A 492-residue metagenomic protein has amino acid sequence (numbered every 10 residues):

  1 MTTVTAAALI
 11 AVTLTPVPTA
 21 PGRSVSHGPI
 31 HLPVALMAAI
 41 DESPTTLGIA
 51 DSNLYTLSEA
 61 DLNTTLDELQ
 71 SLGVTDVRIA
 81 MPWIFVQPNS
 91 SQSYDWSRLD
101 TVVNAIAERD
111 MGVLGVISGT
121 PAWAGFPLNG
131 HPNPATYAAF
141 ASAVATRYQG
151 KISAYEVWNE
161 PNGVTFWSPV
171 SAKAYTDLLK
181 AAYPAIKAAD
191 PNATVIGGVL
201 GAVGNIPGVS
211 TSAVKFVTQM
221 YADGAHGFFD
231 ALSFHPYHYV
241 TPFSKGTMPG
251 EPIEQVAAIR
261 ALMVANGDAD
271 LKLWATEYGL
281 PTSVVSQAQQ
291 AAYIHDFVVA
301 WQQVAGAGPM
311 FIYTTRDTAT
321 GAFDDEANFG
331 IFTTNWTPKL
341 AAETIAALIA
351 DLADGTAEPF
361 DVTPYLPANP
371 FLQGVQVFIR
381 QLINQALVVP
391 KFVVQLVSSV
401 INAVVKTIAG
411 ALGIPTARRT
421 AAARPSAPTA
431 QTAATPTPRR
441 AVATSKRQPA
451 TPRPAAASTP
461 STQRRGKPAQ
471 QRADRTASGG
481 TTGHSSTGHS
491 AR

Functional and structural regions predicted by a protein language model:
M1-E42, A350-R492: Composition-driven, intrinsically disordered low-complexity tracts enriched in small residues
G22-T75, A80: Boundary/entry segment of secreted carbohydrate-active catalytic domains
L47, T75, S153, D230 (+1 more regions): Short acidic/polar active-site loop segments enriched in Thr and Asp
I49-D51, I79, V157, G163 (+4 more regions): Conserved beta-strand positions
D61-T64, R98-T101, A135-A143, A174-A181 (+9 more regions): Extracytoplasmic/secreted proteins, especially bacterial periplasmic and envelope-associated proteins
E68-N205, V209, G227, Y239 (+1 more regions): Substrate-binding cleft and catalytic face of glycoside hydrolase catalytic domains, especially the flexible beta-alpha
D95, L114, R147, P161 (+5 more regions): Aromatic-rich peripheral "rim/lid" segments of glycoside hydrolase catalytic domains that contact and position glycan
P134, A138, A172-A291, H295 (+3 more regions): Noncatalytic carbohydrate-binding groove/subsite architecture in carbohydrate-active enzymes
